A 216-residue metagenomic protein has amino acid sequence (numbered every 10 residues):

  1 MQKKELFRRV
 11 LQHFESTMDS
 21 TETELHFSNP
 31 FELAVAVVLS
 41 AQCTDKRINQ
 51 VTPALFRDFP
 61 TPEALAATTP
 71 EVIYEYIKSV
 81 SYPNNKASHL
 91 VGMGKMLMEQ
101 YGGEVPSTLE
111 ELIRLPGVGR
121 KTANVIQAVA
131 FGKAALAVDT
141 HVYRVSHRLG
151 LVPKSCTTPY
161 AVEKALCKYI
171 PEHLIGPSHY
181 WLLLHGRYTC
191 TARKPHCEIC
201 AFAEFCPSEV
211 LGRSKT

Functional and structural regions predicted by a protein language model:
Q2-K215: Catalytic cores of DNA base-excision repair glycosylases
